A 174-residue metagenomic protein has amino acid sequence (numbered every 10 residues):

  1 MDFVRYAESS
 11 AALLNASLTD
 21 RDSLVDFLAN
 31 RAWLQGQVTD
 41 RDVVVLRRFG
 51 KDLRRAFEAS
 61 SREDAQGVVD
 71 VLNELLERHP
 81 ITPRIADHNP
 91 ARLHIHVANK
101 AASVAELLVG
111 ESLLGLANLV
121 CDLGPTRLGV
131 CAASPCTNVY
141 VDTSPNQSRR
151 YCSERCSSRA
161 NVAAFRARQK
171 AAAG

Functional and structural regions predicted by a protein language model:
M1-V130, S134-D142, A173-G174: Short helix-coil boundary/hinge micro-motifs
G110, V120-C121, R155-S157, F165-R166: Glycine-rich loops and low-complexity Gly/Arg-rich segments that provide flexible linkers or classic glycine-based
D142, S158, V162: Short, non-ligating residues that shape and space the ligands of small metal-coordination modules and catalytic
N146-S157: Cysteine-rich micro-motifs
A160, R166-G174: Contiguous alpha-helical segments
